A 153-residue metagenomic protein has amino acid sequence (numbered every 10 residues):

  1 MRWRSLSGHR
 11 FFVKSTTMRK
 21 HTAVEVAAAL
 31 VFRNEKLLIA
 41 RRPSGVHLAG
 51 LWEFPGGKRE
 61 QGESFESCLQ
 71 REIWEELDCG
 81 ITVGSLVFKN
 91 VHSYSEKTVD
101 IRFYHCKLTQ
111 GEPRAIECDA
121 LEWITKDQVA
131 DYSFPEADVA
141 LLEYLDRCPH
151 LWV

Functional and structural regions predicted by a protein language model:
F11-F12: Aromatic (phenylalanine/tyrosine) cluster motif
T16-L37, K58: Conserved N-terminal beta-strand and adjoining loop/helix that marks the start of the Nudix/MutT-like hydrolase domain
E25-A27, E35, V99-R102, D119: Change "...and in nucleic-acid phosphodiester-cleaving endonucleases..." to "...and in nucleic-acid processing enzymes
V46-G50: A conserved beta-turn-beta hairpin within the catalytic core of GNAT-like acetyltransferases that forms part
F54-L86, T125: The catalytic Nudix box helix
G80, K89-E112, E122, L145: Active-site-adjacent beta-strand/loop module that shapes the phosphate/pyrophosphate-binding cleft
H105, R114-L145: NUDIX/MutT-family hydrolases
